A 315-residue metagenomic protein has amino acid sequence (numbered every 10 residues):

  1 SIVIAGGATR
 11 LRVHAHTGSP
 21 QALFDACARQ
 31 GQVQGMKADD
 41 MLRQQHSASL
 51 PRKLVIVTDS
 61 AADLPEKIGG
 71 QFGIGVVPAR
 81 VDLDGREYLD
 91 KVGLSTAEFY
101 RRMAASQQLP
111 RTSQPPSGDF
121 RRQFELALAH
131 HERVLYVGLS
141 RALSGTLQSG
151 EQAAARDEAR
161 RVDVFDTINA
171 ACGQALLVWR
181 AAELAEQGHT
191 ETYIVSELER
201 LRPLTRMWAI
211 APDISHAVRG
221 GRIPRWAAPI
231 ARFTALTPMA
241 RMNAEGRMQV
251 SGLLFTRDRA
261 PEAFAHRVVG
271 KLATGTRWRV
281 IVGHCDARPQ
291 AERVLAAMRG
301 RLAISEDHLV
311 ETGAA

Functional and structural regions predicted by a protein language model:
S1-R10, Q44, S49-K53, A61-R80 (+4 more regions): Mixed-charge interfacial surface used for oligomerization/domain docking and macromolecular partner engagement
S1-S49: Hydrophobic packing and interface segments
A15-G18, E132, H284: Short beta-strand-to-loop capping motifs
V55-D119: N-terminal glycine-rich anion-binding loop in soluble enzyme alpha/beta folds
T58, G138-S140, D166: Short beta-strand segments
R102-S106, H131-Y136, A155-T167: Glycine/charged-rich beta-loop-alpha catalytic/anionic-binding loops adjacent to active sites
A105-R141, G145-S149, V195, R202: Glycine-rich phosphate- or other oxyanion-binding loops that anchor nucleotides, phosphorylated ligands
